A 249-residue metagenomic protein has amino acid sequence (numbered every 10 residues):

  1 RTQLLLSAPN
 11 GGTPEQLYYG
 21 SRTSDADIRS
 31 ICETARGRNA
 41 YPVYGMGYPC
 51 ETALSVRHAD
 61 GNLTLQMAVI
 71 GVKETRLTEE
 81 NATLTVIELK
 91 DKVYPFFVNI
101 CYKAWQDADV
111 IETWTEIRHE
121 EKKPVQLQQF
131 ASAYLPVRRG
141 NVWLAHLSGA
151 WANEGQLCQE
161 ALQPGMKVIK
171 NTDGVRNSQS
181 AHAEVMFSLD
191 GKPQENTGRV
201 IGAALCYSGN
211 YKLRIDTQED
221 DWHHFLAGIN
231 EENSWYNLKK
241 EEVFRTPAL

Functional and structural regions predicted by a protein language model:
T2-D216, W222-H223, E232-W235: Polysaccharide-binding surfaces and accessory modules of carbohydrate-active proteins
